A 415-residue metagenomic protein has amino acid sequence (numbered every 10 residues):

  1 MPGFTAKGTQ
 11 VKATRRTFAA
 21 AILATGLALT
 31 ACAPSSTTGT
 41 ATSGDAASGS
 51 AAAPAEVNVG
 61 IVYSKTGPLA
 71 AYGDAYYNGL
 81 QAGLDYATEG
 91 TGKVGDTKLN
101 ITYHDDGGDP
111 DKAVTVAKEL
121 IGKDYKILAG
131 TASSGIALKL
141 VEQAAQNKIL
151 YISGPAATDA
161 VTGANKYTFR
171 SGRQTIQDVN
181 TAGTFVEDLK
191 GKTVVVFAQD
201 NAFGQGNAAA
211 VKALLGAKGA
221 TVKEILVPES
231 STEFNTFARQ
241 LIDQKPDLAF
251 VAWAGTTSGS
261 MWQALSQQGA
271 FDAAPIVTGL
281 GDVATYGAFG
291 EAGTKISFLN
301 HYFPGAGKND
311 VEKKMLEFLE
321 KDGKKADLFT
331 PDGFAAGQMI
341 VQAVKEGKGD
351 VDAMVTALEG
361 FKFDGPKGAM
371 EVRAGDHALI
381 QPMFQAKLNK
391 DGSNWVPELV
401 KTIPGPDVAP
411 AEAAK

Functional and structural regions predicted by a protein language model:
A31-S48: Bacterial lipoprotein signal-peptidase II cleavage site
G49-L84, T102-P110, A132-G135, F197-Q205 (+2 more regions): Extracytoplasmic "Venus flytrap"
I61, L120-A132, I152-G154, T193-A198 (+4 more regions): Periplasmic-binding protein-like
Y72-Y76, Y86, G90-T162, S171 (+2 more regions): Beta-alpha junction/loop-to-helix N-cap segments that form part of ligand/metal-binding clefts
T115, T158-A160, K166-Q268, P304-E317: Extracellular/periplasmic Venus flytrap/periplasmic-binding protein
A264-F334, E398-A414: Extracellular/periplasmic periplasmic-binding protein-like sensory domains
D322-T330, V341-V396: Segments of small-molecule ligand-sensing domains
